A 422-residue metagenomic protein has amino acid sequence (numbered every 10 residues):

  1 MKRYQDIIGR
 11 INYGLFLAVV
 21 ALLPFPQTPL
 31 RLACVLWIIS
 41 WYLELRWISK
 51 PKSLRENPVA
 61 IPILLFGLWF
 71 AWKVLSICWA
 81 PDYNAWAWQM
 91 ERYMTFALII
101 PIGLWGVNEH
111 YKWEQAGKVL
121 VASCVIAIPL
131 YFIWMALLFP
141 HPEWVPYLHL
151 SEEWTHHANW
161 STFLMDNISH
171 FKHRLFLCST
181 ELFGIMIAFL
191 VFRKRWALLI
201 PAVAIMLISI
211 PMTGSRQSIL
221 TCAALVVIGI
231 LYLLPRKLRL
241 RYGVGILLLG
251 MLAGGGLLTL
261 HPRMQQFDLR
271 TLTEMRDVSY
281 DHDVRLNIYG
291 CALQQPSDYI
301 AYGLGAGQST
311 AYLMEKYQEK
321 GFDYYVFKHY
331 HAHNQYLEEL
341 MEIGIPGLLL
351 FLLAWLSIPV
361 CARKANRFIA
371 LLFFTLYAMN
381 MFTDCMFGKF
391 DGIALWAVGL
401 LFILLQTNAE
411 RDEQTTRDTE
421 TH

Functional and structural regions predicted by a protein language model:
M1-A85, G106-E114, K118, F192-W196 (+2 more regions): Transmembrane signal-anchor hairpin modules in multi-pass inner-membrane enzymes, especially those that act on
L17-L23, P201-G214, L376-F382: Membrane-interface alpha helices of multi-pass inner-membrane proteins
V35-Y42, V226, A370-F382, M386-Q414 (+1 more regions): Transmembrane alpha-helices of multi-pass inner-membrane enzymes
I63-L68, Y83-G106, Q115-C124, F132 (+1 more regions): Aromatic-anchored transmembrane helix interface
E114-F163, S169-R236: Alpha-helical transmembrane segments of multi-pass inner-membrane proteins
M212-T213, L233-D277, G290-D298, A306: A membrane-periplasm/extracellular boundary helix in multi-pass inner-membrane enzymes that assemble envelope glycans
R276-G290, D298, Y302-I343: Long extracytoplasmic/lumenal interhelical loops at the membrane interface of multi-pass membrane proteins
E342-T375: Hydrophobic transmembrane alpha-helices and their immediate junctions
